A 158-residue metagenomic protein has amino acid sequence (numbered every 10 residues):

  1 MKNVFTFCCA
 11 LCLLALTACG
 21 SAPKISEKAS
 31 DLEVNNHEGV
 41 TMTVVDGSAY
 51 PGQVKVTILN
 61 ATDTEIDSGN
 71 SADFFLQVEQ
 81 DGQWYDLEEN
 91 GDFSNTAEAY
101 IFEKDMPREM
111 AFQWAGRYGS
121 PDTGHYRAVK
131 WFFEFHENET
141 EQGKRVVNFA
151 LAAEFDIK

Functional and structural regions predicted by a protein language model:
M1-F7: Positively charged n-region of N-terminal signal peptides that target proteins for export
L11-C12: Repetitive helical segments and hydrophobic/amphipathic motifs
A15-A18: C-terminal motif of bacterial Sec signal peptides marking the signal peptidase cleavage site
G20-E88, W131-K158: Primarily secretory-pathway and cell-envelope proteins
N90-R127, W131-E137: Short, solvent-exposed, Trp/other aromatic-anchored flexible loops in extracytoplasmic proteins
